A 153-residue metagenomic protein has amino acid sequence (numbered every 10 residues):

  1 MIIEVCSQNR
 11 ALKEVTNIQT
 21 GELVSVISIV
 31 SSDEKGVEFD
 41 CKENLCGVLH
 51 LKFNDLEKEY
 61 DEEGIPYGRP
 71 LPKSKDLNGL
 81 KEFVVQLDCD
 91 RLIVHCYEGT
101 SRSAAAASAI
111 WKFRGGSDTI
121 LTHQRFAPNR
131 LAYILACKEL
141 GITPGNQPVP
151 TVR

Functional and structural regions predicted by a protein language model:
M1-D40: Cys-based phosphatase fold recognition centered on the PTP superfamily
G21-L23, C46, C89-R91: A general structural motif
S25-I27, G47-L51: Hydrophobic/aromatic beta-strand patches that form the interior of the parallel beta-sheet core in alpha/beta enzyme
K35-G36, E59, S101-A105: Short catalytic/ligand-binding loop motif for oxyanion handling, primarily in non-cytosolic enzymes, centered on
K42-N44: Short, conserved loop/helix-junction motifs that constitute active-site signature segments in enzyme catalytic cores
L49-I93: Helix-loop module immediately N-terminal to the HCX5R catalytic loop in PTP-like cysteine phosphatase domains
K81, V85-R114, D118: Catalytic cysteine-centered active loop of the rhodanese-like fold, especially the PTP/DSP P-loop
S108, F113-R153: Cysteine-dependent PTP/DSP-like catalytic domain, specifically the C-terminal lobe
